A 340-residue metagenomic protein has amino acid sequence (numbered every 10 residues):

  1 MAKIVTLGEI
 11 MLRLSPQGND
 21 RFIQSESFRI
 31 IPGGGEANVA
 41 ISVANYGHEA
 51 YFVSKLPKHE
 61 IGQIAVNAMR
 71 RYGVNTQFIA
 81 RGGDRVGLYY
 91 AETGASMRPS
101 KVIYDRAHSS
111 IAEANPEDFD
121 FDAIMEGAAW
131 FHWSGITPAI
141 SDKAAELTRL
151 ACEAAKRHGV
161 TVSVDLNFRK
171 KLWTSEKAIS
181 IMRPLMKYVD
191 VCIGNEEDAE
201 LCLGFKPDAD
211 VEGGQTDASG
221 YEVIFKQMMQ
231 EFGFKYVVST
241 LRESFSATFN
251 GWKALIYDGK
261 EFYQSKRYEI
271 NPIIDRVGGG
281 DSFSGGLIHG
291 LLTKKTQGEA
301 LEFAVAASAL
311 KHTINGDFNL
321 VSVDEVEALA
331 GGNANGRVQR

Functional and structural regions predicted by a protein language model:
M1-N75, I79, A95-M97, I111-P116 (+2 more regions): Glycine-rich phosphate/adenosyl-contacting loop at the front of the ribokinase-like
I10, I136, L166, S282: Active-site metal-binding loops of divalent metal-dependent hydrolases
Y90-A95, S322-R340: C-terminal domain-closing interface element
E92-A145: Conserved phosphate-binding/catalytic loop of the ribokinase/pfkB sugar-kinase fold
A154-T161, F232-K235: A short helix->loop->beta-strand "cap" motif at the edges of active sites that frequently abuts
V162-V164, C192: Hydrophobic faces of well-ordered beta-strands that scaffold small-molecule active sites in alpha/beta enzyme cores
L172-G259: Conserved phosphate/ATP/ADP-binding segment of small-molecule kinases
Y263-N333: Conserved post-catalytic alpha-helical subdomain immediately downstream of the catalytic base and nucleotide-binding
